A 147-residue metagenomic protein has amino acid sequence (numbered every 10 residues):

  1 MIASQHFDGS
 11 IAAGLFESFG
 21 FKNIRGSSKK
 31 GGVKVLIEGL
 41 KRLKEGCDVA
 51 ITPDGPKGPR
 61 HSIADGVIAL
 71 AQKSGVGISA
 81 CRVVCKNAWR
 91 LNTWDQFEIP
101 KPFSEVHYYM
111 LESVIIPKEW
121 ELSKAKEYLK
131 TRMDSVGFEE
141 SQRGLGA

Functional and structural regions predicted by a protein language model:
M1-K30, S74, W89-R90: Catalytic core of membrane glycerolipid acyltransferases/transacylases, capturing the structured, soluble-facing
F7, V33, H61-S62: Residue-level recognition of alpha-helix initiation/capping sites
G9-A13, K34-K41: Short, charged beta->alpha transition segments
S18, I37-A147: Non-catalytic C-terminal accessory region of glycerolipid acyltransferases and related lyso-lipid remodeling enzymes
K30-V33, S123: Conserved phosphate-coordination/catalytic loops
